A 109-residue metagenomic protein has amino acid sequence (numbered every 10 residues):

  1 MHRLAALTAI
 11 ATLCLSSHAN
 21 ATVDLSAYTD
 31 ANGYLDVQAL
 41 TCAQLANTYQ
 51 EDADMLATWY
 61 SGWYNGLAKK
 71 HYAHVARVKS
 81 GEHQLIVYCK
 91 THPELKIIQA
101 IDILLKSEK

Functional and structural regions predicted by a protein language model:
M1-L7: Bacterial N-terminal signal peptides that target proteins for export
T8-A9, A19: Cleavable N-terminal signal peptides
A9-A11, H83: Residue-level detector of alpha-helix boundary/anchor positions
A11-L13, N47: Generic alpha-helical structural signal
C14-H18: N-terminal signal peptide c-region/cleavage motif recognized by signal peptidases
T22-I103: Short N-proximal segments of mature Sec-exported proteins
S107-K109: Short, solvent-exposed mixed-charge patches
